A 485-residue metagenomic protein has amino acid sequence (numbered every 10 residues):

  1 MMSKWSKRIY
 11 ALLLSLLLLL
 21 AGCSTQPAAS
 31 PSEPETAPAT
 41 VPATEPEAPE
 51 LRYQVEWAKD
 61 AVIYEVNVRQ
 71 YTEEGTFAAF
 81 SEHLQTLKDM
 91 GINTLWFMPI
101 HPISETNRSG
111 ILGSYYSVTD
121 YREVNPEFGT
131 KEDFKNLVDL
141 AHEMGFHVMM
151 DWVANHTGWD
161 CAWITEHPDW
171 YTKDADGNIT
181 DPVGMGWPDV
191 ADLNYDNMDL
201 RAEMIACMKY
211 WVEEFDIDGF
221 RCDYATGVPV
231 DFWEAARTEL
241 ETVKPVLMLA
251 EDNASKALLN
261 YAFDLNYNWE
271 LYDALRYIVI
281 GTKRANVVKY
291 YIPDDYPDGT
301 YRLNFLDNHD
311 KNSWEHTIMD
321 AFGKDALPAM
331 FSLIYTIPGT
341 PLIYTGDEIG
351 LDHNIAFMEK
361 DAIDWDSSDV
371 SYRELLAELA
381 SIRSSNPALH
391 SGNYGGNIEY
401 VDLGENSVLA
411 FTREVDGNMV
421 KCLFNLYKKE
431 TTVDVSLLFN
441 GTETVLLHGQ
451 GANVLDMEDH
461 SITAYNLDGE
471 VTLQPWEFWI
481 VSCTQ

Functional and structural regions predicted by a protein language model:
M2-Y10: Bacterial N-terminal signal peptides that target proteins for export
L20-G22: C-terminal motif of bacterial Sec signal peptides marking the signal peptidase cleavage site
S24-P31: Bacterial lipoprotein signal-peptidase II cleavage site
E45-L51, A206-C207, E213, D223-R302 (+6 more regions): Active-site-proximal helices and loops of the catalytic beta/alpha 8
P49-I63, R69-N93, P99-F215, A235-T242 (+2 more regions): Substrate-binding/active-site clefts of carbohydrate-active enzymes
L303-D307, N312-A321, A329-V370: Aromatic/acidic polysaccharide-binding cleft in carbohydrate-active enzymes
E399-F439: Carbohydrate-binding surface patches
S461-Q485: C-terminal beta-strand-rich structural cap/linker in extracellular carbohydrate-active enzymes
